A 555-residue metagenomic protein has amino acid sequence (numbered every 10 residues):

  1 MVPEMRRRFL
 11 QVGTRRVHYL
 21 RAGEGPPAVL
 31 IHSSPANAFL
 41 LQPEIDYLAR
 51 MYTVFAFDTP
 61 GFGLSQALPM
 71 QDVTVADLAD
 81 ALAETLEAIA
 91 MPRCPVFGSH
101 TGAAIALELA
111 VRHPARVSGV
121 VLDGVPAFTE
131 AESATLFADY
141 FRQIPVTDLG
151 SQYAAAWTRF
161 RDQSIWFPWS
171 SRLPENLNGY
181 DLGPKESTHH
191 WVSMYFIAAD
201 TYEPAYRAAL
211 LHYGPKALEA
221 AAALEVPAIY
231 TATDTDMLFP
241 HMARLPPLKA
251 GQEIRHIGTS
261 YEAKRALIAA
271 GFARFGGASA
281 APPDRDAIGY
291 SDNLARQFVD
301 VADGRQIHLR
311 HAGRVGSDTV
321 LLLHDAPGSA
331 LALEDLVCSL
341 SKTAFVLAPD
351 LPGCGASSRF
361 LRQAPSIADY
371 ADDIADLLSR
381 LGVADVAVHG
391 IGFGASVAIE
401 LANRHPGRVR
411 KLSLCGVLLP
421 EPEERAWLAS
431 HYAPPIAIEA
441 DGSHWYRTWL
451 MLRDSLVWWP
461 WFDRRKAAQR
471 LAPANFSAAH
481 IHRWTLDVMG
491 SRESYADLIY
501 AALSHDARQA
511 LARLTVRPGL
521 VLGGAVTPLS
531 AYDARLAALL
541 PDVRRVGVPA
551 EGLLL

Functional and structural regions predicted by a protein language model:
M1-R16, A281-Q306: N-terminal cap/lid segment of alpha/beta-hydrolase-fold proteins
Q11-A67, T85, P92, R305 (+1 more regions): Conserved HGGG/HGGXW glycine-rich cap/lid loop of the alpha/beta-hydrolase fold
L40-Q42, S65-Q71, A131-A134, H241 (+4 more regions): Conserved catalytic-core motifs of eukaryotic protein kinase domains, centered on the activation segment
F55-T101, A348-F393, L555: Active-site loop/oxyanion-hole signature of alpha/beta-hydrolase fold enzymes
I105-L109, V397-L401: Hydrolases whose catalytic domains are alpha/beta-hydrolase-1, hotdog thioesterase, or metallo-beta-lactamase-like
V111, G119-Y153, N403, R410-W445: Flexible "cap/lid" loop of the alpha/beta hydrolase fold
K185, H190-R244, H256, P473-R535: Conserved serine/cysteine hydrolase catalytic core
P246-Q297, P541-L555: Catalytic active-site module of serine/aspartate enzymes centered on a nucleophile-bearing elbow/loop
